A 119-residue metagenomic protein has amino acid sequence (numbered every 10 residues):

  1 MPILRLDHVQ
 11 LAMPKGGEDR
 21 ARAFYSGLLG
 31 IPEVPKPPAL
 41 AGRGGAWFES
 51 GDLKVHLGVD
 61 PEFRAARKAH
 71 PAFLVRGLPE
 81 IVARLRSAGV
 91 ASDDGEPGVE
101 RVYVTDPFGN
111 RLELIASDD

Functional and structural regions predicted by a protein language model:
M1-L4, S87-D119: Vicinal oxygen chelate
M1-R22, A69-P71: N-terminal beta-strand motif that seeds the catalytic metal site of vicinal oxygen chelate
L4-R5, F63-K68, E96: Short glycine-enriched loop/turn motifs at secondary-structure junctions
L11-K54: Core segments of cupin and vicinal oxygen chelate
A12, A72-R76, T105: Short hydrophobic/aromatic beta-strand micro-patches that form the beta-sheet surface supporting nucleotide- or nucleic
A39, D60, I115-S117: Residue-level structural signal for beta-strand termini and adjacent loop
L40-G44, A65, E96-E100: Short acidic/glycine-enriched loop/turn segments that link adjacent beta-strands
R64-L85: Mid-chain, well-packed structural core segment of small domains
